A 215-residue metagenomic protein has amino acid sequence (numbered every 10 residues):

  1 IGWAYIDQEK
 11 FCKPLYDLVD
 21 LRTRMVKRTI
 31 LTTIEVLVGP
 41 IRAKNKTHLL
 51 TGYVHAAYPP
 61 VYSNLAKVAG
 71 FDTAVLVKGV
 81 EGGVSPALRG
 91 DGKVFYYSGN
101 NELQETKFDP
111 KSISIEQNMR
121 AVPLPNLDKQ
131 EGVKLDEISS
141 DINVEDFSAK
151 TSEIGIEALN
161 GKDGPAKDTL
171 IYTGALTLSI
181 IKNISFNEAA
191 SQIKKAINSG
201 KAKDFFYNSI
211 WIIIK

Functional and structural regions predicted by a protein language model:
G2-K215: Glycine-rich anion-binding loops and their surrounding alpha/beta cores
